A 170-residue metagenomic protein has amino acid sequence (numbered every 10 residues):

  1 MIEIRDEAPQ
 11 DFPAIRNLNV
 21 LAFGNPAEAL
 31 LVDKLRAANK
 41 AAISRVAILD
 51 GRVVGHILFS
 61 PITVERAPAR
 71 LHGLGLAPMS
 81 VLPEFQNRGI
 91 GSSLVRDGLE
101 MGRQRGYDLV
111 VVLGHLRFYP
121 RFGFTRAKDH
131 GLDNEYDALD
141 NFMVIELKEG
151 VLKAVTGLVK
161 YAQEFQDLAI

Functional and structural regions predicted by a protein language model:
M1-L31, A38-V54, G75, E149-I170: Short amphipathic alpha-helix that is part of the acyltransferase structural core
P61-T63: A short acidic/small-residue loop/turn micro-motif
A69-P83: Conserved acetyl-CoA binding element of GNAT-fold acetyltransferases
F85, G102, Y119: Hydrophobic pocket-lining residues that define ligand/cofactor binding sites across diverse proteins
F85, G89-D97, Y107: Conserved acetyl-CoA pyrophosphate-binding loop and the N-cap/start of the following alpha-helix in GNAT-like
L99-G114: Conserved GNAT acetyl-CoA-binding A-motif
L116, P120-I170: Terminal substrate-recognition subdomain of acyl/acetyltransferases
